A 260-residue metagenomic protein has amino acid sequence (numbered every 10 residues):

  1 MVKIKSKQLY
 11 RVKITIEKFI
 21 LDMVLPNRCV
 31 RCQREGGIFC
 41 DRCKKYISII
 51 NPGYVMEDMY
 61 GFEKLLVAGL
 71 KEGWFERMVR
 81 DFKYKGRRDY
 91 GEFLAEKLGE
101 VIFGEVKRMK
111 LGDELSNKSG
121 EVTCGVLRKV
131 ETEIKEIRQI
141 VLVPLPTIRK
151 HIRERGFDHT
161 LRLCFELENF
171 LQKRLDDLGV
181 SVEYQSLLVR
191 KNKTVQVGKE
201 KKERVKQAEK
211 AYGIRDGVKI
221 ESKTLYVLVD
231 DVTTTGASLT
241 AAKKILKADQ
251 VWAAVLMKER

Functional and structural regions predicted by a protein language model:
M1-R260: Glycine-rich phosphate/pyrophosphate-handling loop used in enzymes and phosphotransfer proteins
